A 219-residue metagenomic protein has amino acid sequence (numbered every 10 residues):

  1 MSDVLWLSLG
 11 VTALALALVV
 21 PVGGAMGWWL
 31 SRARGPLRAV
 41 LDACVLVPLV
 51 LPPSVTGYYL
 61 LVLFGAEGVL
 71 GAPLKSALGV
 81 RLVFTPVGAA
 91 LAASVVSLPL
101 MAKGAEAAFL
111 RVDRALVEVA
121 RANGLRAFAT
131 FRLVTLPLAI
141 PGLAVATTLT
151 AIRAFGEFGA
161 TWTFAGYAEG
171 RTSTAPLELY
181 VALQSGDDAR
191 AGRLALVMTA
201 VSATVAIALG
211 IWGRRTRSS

Functional and structural regions predicted by a protein language model:
M1-A17, W29-R38, K75-G79, V181-A189: Periplasmic/extracellular loop-to-transmembrane helix junction in inner-membrane transport proteins
M1-V4, W162-A203: Interhelical loop and adjacent transmembrane-helix boundary motif in polytopic membrane transport permeases
W6-L14, P48, F128, R132-P141 (+3 more regions): Alpha-helical transmembrane segments of multi-pass membrane proteins
T12, L16-W28, S54, Y58 (+7 more regions): Hydrophobic positions within alpha-helical transmembrane segments of bacterial inner-membrane proteins
L14-V45, Y58-L60, A108-V117, A127 (+2 more regions): Transmembrane-helix boundary motif in ABC transporter permease subunits
A17, A102-F109, D113, A127-A160: Transmembrane alpha-helices
L37, P99, K103-L125, A129 (+2 more regions): C-terminal transmembrane helix and the adjacent membrane-cytosol boundary/short C-terminal tail of inner/organellar
G57-S94, F164-E169: Membrane-interfacial helix termini and adjacent extracytoplasmic/periplasmic loops of multi-pass transporters
